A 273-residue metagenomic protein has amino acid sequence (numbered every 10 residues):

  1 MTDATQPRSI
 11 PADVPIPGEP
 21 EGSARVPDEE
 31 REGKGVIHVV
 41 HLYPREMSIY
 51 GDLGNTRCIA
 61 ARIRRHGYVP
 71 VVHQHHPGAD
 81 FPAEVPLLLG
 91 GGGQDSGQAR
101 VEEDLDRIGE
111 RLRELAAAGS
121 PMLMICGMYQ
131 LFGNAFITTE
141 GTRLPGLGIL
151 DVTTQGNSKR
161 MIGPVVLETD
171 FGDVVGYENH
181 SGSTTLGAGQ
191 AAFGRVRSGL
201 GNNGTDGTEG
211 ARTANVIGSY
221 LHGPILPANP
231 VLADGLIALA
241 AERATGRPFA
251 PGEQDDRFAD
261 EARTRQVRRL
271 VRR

Functional and structural regions predicted by a protein language model:
M1-A117, P227-R273: N-terminal beta1-alpha1 cap of cysteine-dependent amidohydrolase-like domains
G35-I37, T169-V174, R212-I217: Beta-strand-turn-beta hairpins that frame and shape the catalytic cleft of phosphate-ester-processing enzymes
H41, V72, I149, G176-E178 (+1 more regions): Conserved beta-strand scaffold positions in the cores of enzyme catalytic domains, especially in NTP/NDP-utilizing
Y43-R45, S181-S183, G223-I225: Glycine-rich beta-alpha junction loops
L87-G91, L123, G218-Y220: Structural motif
D95-F171: Cysteine-nucleophile active-site neighborhood
E140-E209: Pocket-forming structural segment of enzyme catalytic cores
N203-A241: A glycine-centered loop/beta-turn motif at secondary-structure junctions
